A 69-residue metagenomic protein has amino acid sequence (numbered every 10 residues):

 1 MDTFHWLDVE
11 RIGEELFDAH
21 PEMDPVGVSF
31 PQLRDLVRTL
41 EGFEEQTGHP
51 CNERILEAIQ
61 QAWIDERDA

Functional and structural regions predicted by a protein language model:
M1-A69: A charge-rich, low-complexity, intrinsically flexible signal that marks solvent-exposed coils, linkers, repeats
